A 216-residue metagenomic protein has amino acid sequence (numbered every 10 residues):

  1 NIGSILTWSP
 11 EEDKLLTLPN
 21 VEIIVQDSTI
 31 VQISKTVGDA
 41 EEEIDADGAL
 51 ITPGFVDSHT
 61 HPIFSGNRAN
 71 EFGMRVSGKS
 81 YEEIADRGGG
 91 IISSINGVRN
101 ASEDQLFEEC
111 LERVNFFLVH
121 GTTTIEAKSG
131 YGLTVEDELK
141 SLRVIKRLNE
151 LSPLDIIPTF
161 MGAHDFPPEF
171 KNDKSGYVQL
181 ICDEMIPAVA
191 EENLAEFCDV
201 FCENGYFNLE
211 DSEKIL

Functional and structural regions predicted by a protein language model:
N1-G38: N-terminal metal-binding scaffold of metallo-dependent hydrolase/deaminase domains
I2, I23, S28, G48 (+5 more regions): Divalent metal-coordination and catalytic microenvironments
E12-L15, S34-E42, L151, E169-N172 (+1 more regions): Short, glycine- and charge-enriched coil/turn segments that flank and shape catalytic ligand pockets
E41-D45, P158: Conserved beta-strand scaffold positions in the cores of enzyme catalytic domains, especially in NTP/NDP-utilizing
A46-E109: Metal-associated gating/positioning segment near the N- to mid-region
S94-E109, T123-L216: Metal-coordinating catalytic core of metallo-dependent amide/deamination hydrolases
E112: Glycine-rich phosphate-binding loops of nucleotide-dependent enzymes
F117: Extended, charge-enriched "interface" segments that sit outside catalytic cores
